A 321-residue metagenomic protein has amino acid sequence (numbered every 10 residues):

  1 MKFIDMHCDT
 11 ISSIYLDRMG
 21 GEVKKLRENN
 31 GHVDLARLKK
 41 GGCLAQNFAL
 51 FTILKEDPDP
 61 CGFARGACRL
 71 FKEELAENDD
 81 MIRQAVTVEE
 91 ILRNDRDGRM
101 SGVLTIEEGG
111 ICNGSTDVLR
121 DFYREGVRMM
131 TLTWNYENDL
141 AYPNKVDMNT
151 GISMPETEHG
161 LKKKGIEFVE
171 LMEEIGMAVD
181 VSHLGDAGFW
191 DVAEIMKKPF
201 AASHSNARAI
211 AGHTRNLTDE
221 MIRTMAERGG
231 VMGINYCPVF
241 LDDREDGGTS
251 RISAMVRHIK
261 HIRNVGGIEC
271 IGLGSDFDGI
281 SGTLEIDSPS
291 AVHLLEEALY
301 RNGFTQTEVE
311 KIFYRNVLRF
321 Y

Functional and structural regions predicted by a protein language model:
M1-N235, V239-D242, V256, K260-R263 (+3 more regions): Extended, charged catalytic domains and RNA/DNA-binding interfaces, predominantly in divalent-metal-using enzymes
E56-D59, E245-G248, L284-I286: Second-shell loop/turn segments in exported
Y142, I271, V317-Y321: Accessory recognition modules or surfaces
D191, G272-L273, E310-Y314: Beta-strand segments within the central parallel beta-sheet cores of soluble alpha/beta enzyme folds
A207, G279, R319: Active-site micro-motifs of SAM-dependent methyltransferase domains
Y236, G266-P289: Short acidic/histidine-rich active-site segments
D242-G247, R251, Y321: N-proximal accessory regions
D287-Y321: Mid-to-C-terminal alpha-helical segments outside catalytic/metal-binding sites
